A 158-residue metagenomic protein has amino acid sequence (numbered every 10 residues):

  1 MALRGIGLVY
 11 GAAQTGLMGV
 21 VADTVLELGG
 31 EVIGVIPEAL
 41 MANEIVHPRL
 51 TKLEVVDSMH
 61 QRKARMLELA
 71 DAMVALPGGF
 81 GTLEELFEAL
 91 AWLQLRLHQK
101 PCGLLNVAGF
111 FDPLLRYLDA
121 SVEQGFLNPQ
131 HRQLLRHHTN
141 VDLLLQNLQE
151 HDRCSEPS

Functional and structural regions predicted by a protein language model:
A2-L69, V107-S158: A cross-family phosphate/adenosyl-ligand binding-site feature
L26, L93-K100, F126-L127: Arginine/glycine-rich "motif VI" loop of SF2 helicases in the C-terminal RecA-like domain
Q61-R96, G103, C154-S158: Active-site/ligand-binding-proximal alpha/beta "capping" segment
L76-P77, P101-L105, R132-L135: Flexible, glycine/proline-enriched loop segments at strand-loop-helix junctions that form or flank small-ligand binding
